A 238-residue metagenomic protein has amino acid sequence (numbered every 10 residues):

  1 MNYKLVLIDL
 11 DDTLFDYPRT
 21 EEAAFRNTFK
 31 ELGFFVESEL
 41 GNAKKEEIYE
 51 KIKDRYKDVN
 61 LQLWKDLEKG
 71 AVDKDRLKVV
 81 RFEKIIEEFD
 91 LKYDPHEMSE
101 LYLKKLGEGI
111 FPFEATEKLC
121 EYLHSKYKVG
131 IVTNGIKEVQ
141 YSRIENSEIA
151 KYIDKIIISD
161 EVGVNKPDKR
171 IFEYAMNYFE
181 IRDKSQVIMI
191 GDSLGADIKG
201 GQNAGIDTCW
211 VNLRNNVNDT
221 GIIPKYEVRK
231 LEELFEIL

Functional and structural regions predicted by a protein language model:
M1-V6, P18-R19, E121, I136-L238: Asp-based, Mg2+/Mn2+-dependent phosphohydrolase catalytic module
N2-E114: N-terminal helical cap/lid subdomain that shapes the substrate entry/recognition surface in HAD-like hydrolases
A115-K126: Catalytic-core regions built around general acid/base machinery
K126-Y127, G205: Glycine-centered short loops/turns at secondary-structure junctions
Y127-G130, D183-S185: Short beta-strand/loop segments at the ligand-binding rim of alpha/beta enzyme cores
T133: Conserved phosphate-coupling serine/threonine residues in phosphotransfer and NTP-handling enzymes
